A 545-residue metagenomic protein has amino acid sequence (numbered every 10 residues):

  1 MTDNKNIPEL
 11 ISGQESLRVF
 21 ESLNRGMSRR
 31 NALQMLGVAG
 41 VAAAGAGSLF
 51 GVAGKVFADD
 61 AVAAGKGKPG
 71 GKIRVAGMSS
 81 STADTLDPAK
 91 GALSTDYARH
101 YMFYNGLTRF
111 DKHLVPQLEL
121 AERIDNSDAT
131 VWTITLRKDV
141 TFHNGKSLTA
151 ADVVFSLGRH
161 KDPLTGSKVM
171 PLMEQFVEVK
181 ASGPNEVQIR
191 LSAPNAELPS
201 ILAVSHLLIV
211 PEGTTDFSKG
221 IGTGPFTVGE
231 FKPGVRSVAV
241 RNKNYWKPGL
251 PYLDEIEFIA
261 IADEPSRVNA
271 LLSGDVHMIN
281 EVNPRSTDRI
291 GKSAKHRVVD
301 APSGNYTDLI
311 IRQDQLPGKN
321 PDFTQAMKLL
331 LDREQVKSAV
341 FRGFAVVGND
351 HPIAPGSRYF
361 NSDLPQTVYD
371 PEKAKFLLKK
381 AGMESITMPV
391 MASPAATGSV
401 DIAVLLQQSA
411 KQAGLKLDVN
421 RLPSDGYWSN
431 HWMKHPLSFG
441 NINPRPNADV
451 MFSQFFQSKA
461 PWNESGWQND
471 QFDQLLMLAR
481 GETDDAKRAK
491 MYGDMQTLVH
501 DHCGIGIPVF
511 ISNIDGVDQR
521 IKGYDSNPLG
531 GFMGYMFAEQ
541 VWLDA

Functional and structural regions predicted by a protein language model:
M1-N31, K55: N-terminal secretory signal peptides
A76-D128, G158, I221-G222: N-terminal lobe/hinge region of extracytoplasmic solute-binding protein
D111-V115, P194-N195, S200-E257, D263-P265 (+4 more regions): Gly/Pro-rich hinge or "lid" segments in bacterial periplasmic/extracellular proteins
D125, T135, V169-P211: Surface-exposed binding/hinge segments that line and control ligand-binding clefts or catalytic entry sites
N244-R289, Q407-Q408, K416: Ligand-site clamp/hinge motif
F344-K380, A395-S399: Structural transition elements
Q412, K416-Y427, S453-Q519, D544-A545: Extracytoplasmic/peripheral linker and loop segments enriched in polar/acidic and small residues with frequent Thr/Pro
V517-A545: Long beta-strand-rich cores associated with HINT superfamily self-processing modules
